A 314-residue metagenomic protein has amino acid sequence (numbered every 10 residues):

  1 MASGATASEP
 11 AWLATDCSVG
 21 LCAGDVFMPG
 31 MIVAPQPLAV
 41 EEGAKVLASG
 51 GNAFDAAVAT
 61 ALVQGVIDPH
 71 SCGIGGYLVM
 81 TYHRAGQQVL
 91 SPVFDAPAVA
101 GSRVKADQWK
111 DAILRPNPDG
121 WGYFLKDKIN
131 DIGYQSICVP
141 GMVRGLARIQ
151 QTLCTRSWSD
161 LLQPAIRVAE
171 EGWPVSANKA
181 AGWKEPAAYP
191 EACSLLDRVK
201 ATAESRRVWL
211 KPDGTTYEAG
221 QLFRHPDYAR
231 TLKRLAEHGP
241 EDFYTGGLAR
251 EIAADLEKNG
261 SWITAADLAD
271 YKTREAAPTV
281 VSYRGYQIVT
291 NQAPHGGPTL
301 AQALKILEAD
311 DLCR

Functional and structural regions predicted by a protein language model:
A2-A7: Boundary at the C-terminal end of the N-terminal hydrophobic targeting segment
E9-E41, K45, A53-H238, F243-T245 (+1 more regions): Noncatalytic scaffold domains of N-terminal-nucleophile
P298: Flexible, polar/acidic helix-loop-strand segments at domain edges
A309-R314: Internal maturation/activation junctions in enzymes
